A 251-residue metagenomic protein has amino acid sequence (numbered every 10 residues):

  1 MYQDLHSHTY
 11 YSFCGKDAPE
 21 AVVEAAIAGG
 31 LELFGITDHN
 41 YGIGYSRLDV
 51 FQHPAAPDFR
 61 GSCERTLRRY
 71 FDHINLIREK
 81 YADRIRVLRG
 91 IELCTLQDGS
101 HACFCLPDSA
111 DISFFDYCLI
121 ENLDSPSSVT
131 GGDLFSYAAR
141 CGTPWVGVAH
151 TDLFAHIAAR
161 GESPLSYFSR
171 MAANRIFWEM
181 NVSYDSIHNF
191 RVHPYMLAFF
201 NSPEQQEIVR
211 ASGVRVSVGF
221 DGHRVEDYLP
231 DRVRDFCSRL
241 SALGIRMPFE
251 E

Functional and structural regions predicted by a protein language model:
M1-T9, P19, E24, A139-P144 (+1 more regions): Charged catalytic cores and adjacent phosphate/nucleic-acid-binding surfaces used for phosphate/nucleic-acid chemistry
D4, I36, G90, V148 (+1 more regions): Generic enzyme active-site microenvironment
T9-Y10, F34-T37: Ser/Thr-glycine-rich phosphate-binding loops at phosphate-binding pockets of nucleotides, nucleotide cofactors
K16: Catalytic phosphate/metal-binding cores of nucleic-acid and nucleotide-processing enzymes, i.e., regions that mediate
V22-G35: Catalytic domains of carbohydrate-active enzymes, especially glycoside hydrolases
N40-Y41, C94, D185, H223: Conserved beta-strand edge residues that scaffold enzyme active sites
I43-G44, Q97, H188, E226: Generic structural signal for helix capping and beta-alpha/helix-loop junctions
G44-M180, A242: Extended substrate/RNA-proximal surfaces in nucleic-acid metabolism proteins
